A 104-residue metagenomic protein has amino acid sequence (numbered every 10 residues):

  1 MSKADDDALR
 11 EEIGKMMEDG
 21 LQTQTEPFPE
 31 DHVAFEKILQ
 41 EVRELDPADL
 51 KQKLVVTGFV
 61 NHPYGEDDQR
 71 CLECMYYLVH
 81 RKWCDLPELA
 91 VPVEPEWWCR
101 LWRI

Functional and structural regions predicted by a protein language model:
M1-I104: Cysteine-centered metal-binding/redox modules
